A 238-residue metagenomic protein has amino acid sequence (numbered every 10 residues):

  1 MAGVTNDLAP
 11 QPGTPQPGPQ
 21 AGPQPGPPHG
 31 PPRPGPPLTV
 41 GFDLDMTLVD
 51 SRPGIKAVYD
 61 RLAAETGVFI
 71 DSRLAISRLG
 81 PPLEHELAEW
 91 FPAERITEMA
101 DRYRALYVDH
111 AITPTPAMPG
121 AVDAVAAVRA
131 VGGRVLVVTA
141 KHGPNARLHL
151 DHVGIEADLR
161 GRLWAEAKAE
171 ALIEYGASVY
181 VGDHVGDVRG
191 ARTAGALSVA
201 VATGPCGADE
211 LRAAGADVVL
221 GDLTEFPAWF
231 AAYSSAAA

Functional and structural regions predicted by a protein language model:
M1-F42, A228-A238: Non-catalytic pre-domain segments flanking phosphatase-related domains
P32-V122, V131: N-terminal helical cap/lid subdomain that shapes the substrate entry/recognition surface in HAD-like hydrolases
Y59, A121-L150: Substrate-recognition element of Asp-dependent hydrolases with the DxDx(T/V) motif
F69, E156-A157, D217-L220: Conserved H-loop
L74-A75, K141, I155-A169: A short, structured active-site edge motif that brings together acidic residues
A127, H149-H152, A171, G190-T193 (+1 more regions): Well-formed, non-transmembrane alpha-helical positions, independent of function
T139, V181-T224: Acidic, Mg2+-coordinating phosphoryl-transfer loop and its flanking beta/alpha structural elements, shared across
E166-Y175, V185-R189: Short loop-to-alpha-helix "cap/lid" segments that border enzyme active sites across diverse enzyme classes
